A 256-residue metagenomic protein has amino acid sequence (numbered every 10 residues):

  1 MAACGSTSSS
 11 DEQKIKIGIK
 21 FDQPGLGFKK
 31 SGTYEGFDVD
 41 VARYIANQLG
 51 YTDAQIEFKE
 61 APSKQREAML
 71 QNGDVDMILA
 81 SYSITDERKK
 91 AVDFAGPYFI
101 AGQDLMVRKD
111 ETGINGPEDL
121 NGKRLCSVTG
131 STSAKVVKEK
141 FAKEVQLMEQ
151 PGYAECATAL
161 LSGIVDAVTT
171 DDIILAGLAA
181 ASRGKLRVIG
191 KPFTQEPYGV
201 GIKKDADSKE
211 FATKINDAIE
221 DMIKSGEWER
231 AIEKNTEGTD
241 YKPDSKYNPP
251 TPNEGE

Functional and structural regions predicted by a protein language model:
M1-A3: C-terminal motif of bacterial Sec signal peptides marking the signal peptidase cleavage site
D11-I78: Extracytoplasmic small-molecule ligand-binding "clamshell" domains of the periplasmic binding protein/Venus flytrap
D40, N47-Q48, E111, S131 (+1 more regions): Extended ligand-binding regions for polar small-molecule ligands
Q55, S133-L147, V188, I219-E256: Ligand-binding clefts/hinges and TM-proximal coupling segments of bilobed small-molecule sensing domains
I56-A68, T112-N115, M148-T158, S162 (+1 more regions): Short helix-initiation/N-cap motifs at beta->coil->alpha
E57-D119: Acidic, polar ligand-binding/catalytic clefts
S81-K90, V136-E139, D166-Q195: A ligand-binding cleft/hinge motif common to bilobed small-molecule-binding domains
F99-V107, A176, A180-N216, G238-E256: Periplasmic-binding protein-like
